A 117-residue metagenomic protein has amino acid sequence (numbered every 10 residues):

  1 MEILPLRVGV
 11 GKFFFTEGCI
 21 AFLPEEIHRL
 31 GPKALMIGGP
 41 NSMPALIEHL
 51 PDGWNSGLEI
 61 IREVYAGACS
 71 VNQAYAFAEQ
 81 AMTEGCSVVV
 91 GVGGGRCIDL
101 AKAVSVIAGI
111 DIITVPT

Functional and structural regions predicted by a protein language model:
M1-V88: ATP/NTP phosphate-donor binding region
C69-T117: Glycine/threonine-rich beta-strand-loop-alpha-helix active-site module that forms ligand/phosphate-binding
